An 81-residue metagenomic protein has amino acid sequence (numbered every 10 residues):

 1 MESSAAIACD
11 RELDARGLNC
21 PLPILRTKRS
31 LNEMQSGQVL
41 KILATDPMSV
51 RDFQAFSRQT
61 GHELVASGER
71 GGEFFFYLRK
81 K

Functional and structural regions predicted by a protein language model:
M1-D10: Compositionally biased, disordered extreme N-termini, encompassing classical targeting presequences
D10-E12, F75: A residue-level signal for beta-strand positions that form part of recognition/binding surfaces within mature
L13-G68: Amphipathic, hydrophobic secondary-structure cores in small proteins
F75-K81: Core SAM-dependent methyltransferase catalytic element
